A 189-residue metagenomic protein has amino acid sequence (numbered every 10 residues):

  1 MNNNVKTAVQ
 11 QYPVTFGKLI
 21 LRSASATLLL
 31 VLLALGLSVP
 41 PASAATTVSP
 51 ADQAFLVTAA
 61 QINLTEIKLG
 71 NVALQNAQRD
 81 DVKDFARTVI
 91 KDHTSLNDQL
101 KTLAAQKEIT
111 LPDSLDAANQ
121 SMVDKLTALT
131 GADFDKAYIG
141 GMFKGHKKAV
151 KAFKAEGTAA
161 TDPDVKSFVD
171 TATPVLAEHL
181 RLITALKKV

Functional and structural regions predicted by a protein language model:
N2-V189: His/Met- and acidic-residue-enriched segments that coordinate or traffic transition-metal cofactors and support
